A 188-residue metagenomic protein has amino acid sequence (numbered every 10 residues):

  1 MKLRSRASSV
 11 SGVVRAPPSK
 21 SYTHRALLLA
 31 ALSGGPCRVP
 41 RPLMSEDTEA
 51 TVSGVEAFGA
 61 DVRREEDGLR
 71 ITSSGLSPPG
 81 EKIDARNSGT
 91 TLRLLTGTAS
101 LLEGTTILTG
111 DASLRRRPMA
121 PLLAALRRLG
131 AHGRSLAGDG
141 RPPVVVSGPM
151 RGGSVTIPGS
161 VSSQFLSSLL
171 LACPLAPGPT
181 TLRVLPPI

Functional and structural regions predicted by a protein language model:
M1-I188: Structural preference for solvent-exposed beta-strand-turn elements and adjacent flexible terminal/loop segments within
